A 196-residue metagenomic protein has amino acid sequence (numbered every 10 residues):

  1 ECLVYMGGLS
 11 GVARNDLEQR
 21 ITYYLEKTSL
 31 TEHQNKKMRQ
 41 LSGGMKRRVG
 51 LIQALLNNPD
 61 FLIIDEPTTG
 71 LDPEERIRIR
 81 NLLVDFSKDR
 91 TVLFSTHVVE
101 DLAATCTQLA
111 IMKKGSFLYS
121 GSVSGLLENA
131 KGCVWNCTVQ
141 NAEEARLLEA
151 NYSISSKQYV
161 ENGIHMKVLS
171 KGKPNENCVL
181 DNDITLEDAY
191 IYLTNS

Functional and structural regions predicted by a protein language model:
V4, G8, N15-H33: Conserved ABC ATPase "signature" region
K37-L41: Conserved ABC ATPase signature
L51: Hydrophobic anchor residue at the start of the ABC signature
N58: Conserved catalytic motifs of ABC-family nucleotide-binding domains
L62-E66: Catalytic Walker B motif of ABC-type/P-loop ATPase nucleotide-binding domains
N81-K167: ABC transporter nucleotide-binding domain
Y152-S196: C-terminal coupling/interaction segments
